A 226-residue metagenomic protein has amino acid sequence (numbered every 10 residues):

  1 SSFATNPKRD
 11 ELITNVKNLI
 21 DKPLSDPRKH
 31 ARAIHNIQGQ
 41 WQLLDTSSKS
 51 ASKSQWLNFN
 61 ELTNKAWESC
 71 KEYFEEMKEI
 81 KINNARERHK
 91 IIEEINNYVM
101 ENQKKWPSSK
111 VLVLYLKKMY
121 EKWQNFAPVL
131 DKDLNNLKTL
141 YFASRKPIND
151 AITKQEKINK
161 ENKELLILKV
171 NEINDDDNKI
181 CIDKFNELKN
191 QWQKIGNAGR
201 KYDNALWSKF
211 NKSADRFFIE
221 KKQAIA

Functional and structural regions predicted by a protein language model:
S1-A226: Coiled-coil/CHCH-like alpha-helical segments characteristic of cytoskeletal intermediate-filament scaffolds
